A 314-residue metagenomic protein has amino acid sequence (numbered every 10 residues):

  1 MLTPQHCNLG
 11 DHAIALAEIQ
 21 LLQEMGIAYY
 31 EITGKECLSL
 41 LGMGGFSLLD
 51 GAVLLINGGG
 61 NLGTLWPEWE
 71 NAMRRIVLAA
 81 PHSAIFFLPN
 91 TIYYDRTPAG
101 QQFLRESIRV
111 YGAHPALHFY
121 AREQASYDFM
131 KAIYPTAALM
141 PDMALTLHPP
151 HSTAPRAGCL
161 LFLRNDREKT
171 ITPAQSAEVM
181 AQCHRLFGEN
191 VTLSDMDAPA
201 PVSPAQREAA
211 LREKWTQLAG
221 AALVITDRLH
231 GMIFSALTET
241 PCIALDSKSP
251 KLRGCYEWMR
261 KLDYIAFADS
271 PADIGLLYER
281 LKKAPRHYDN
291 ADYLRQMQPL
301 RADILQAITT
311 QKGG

Functional and structural regions predicted by a protein language model:
M1-G314: Active-site anion-handling motifs in enzyme catalytic cores
